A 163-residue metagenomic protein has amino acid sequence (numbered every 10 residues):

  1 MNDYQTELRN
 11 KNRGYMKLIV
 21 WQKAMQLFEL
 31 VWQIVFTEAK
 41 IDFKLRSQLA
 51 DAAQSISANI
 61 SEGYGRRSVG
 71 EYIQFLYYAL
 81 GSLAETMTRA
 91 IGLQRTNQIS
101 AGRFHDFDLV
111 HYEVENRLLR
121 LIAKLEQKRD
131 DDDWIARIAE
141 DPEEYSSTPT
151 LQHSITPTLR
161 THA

Functional and structural regions predicted by a protein language model:
M1-A163: Amphipathic alpha-helical assembly/interaction segments
